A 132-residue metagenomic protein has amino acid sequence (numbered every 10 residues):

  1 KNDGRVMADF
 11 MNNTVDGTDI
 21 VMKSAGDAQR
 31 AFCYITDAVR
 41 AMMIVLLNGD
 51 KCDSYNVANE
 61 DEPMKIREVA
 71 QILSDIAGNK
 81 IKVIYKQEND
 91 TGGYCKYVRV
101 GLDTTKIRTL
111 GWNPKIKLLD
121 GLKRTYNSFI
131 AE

Functional and structural regions predicted by a protein language model:
K1-M7, Q29: Flexible, glycine-rich beta-alpha linker
T14-E132: C-terminal substrate-binding subdomain of Rossmann-fold SDR/epimerase-dehydratase oxidoreductases
